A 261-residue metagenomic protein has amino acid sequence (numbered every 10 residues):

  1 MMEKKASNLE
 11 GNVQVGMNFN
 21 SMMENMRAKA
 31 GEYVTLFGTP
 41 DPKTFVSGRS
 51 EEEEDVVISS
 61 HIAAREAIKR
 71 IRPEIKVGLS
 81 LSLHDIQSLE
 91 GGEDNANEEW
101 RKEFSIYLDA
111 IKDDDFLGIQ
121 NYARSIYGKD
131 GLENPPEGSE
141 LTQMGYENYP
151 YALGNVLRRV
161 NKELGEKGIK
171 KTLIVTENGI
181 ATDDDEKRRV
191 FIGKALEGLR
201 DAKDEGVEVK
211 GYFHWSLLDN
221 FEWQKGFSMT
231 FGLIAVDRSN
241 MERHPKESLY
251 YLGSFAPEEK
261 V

Functional and structural regions predicted by a protein language model:
M1-V261: Non-catalytic scaffold segments within catalytic domains of secreted glycoside hydrolases
